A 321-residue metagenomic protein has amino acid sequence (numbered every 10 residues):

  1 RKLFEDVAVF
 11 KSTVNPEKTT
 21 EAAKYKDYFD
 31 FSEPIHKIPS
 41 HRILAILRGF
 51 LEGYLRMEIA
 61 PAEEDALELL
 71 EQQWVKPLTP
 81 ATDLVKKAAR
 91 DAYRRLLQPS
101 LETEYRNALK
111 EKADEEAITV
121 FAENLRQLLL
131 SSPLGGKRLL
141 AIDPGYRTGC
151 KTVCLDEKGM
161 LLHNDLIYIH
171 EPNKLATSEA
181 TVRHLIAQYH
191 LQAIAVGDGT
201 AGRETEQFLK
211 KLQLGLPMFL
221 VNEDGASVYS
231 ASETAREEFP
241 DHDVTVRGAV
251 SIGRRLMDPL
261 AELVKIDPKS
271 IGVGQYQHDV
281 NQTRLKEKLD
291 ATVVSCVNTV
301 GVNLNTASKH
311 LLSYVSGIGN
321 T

Functional and structural regions predicted by a protein language model:
R1-A141, G145-H242, A249: Duplex nucleic acid-engaging cores and interfaces of nucleic-acid transaction enzymes
V228, T234-T321: Long, highly charged, low-complexity intrinsically disordered interaction regions that mediate electrostatic DNA/RNA
